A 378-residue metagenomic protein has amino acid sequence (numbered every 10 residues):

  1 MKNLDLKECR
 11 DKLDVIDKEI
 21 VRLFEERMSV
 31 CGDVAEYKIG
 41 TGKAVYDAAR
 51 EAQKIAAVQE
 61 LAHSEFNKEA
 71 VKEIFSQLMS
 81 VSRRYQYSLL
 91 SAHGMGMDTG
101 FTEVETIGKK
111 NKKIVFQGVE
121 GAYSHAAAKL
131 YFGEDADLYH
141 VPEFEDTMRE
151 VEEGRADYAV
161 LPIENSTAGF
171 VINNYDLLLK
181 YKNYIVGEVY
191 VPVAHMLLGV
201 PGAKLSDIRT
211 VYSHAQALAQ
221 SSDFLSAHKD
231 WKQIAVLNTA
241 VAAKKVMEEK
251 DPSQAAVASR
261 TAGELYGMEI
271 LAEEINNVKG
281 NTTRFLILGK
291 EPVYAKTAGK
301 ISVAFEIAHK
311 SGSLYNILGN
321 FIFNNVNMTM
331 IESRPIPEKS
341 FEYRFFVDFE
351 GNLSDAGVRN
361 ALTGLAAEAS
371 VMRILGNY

Functional and structural regions predicted by a protein language model:
M1-Y378: Domain-level signature for soluble enzymes in the chorismate/prephenate branch of the shikimate pathway
